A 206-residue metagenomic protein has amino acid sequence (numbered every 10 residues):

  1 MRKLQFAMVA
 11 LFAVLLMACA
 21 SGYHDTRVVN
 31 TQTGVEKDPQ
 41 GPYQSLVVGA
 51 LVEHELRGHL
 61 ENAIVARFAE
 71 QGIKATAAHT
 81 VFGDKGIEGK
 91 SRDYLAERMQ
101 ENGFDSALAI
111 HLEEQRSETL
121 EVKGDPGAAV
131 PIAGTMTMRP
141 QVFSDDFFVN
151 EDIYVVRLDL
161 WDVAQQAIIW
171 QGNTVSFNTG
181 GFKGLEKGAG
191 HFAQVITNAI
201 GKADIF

Functional and structural regions predicted by a protein language model:
M1-C19: Sec-dependent bacterial lipoprotein signal peptides
R2, Q32-V35, D93-L95: A generic local structural motif
A13, Q40, E101-F104: Alpha-helix termination/capping residues and helix-transition junctions
C19-Y43, M138-F206: C-terminal/domain-edge helix-coil "capping" segments
Q40, R67, P131-A133: Hydrophobic alpha-helical membrane segments
L46-E55, T80-G86, S144-F147, N178-L185: Second-shell loop/turn segments in exported
G49-L120: N-terminal segment of the mature soluble domain
G89-L160: Surface-exposed short loop/turn segments
